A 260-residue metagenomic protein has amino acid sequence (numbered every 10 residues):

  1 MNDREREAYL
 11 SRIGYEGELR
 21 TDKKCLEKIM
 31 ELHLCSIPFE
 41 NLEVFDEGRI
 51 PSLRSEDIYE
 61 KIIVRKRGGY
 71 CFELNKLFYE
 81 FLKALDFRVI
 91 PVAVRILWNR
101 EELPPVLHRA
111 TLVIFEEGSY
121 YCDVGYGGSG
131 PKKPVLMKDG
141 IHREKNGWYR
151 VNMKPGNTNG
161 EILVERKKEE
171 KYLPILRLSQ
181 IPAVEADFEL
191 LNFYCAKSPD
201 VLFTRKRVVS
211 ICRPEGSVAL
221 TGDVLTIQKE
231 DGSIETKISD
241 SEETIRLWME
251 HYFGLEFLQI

Functional and structural regions predicted by a protein language model:
M1-K66: Secondary-structure boundary elements
N2-I13, G17, I37-F39, D46 (+3 more regions): His-Asp-centered catalytic microenvironments across diverse enzyme cores, prominently the transglutaminase-like
E5, L77, T244-I245: Short Gly/charged-rich anion-binding patches and loops
R12, A84, H251-Y252: Residues at alpha-helix termini
I63-Y70, K197: Conserved aromatic-histidine-acidic binding/catalytic patches
R67-A93, T111, V209: Cysteine-centered nucleophilic/redox motifs
T221-I260: Extended, charged low-complexity segments that frequently continue into or abut oligomerization scaffolds
